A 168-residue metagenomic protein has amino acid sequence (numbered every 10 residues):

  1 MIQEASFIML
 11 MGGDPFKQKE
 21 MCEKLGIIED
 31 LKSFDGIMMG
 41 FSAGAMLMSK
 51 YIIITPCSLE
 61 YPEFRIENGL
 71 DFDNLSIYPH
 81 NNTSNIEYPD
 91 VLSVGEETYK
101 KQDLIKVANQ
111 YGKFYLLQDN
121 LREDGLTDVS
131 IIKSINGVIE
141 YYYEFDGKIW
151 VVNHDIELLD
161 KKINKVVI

Functional and structural regions predicted by a protein language model:
M1, K24-G36: Catalytic-core regions built around general acid/base machinery
M1-K17: Portal/gating segments that form or line small-molecule/metal binding sites
F7, I54-I168: C-terminal and late-domain segments of enzyme folds
M11, F34-Y51: Catalytic nucleophile loop
P15-K17, A45-L47, S84, I132: Glycine-rich nucleotide phosphate-binding loop and flanking beta-alpha elements of Rossmann-like dinucleotide-binding
P15-K24, Y88-P89: Glycine/threonine-rich flexible loop motifs
E20-K24, F41, L70, E97: Short capping loops/turns at secondary-structure boundaries
M21, D30, K106-Q110: Residues that form generic nucleotide/phosphate-binding pockets
